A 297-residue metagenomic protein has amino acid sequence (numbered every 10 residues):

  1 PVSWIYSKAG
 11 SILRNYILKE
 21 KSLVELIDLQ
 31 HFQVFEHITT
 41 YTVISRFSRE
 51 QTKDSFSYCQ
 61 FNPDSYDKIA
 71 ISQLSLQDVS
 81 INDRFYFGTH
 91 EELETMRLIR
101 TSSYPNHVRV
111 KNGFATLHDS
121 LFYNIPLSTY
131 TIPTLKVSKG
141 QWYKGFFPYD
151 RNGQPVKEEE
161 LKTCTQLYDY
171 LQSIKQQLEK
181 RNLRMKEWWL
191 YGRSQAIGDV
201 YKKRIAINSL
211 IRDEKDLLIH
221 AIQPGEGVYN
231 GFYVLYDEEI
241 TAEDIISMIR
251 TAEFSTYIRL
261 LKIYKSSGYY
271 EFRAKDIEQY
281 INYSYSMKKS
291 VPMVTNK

Functional and structural regions predicted by a protein language model:
P1-H31, I44-S45: Conserved Class I SAM-dependent methyltransferase catalytic core
S3-S7, F32, K157-L161, L235: Short, charged/polar micro-motifs that form catalytic or ligand-binding hotspots
W4-K8, V34, K53-S55, D216: Short catalytic/ligand-binding loop motif for oxyanion handling, primarily in non-cytosolic enzymes, centered on
E20, I38-T42, G227-Y229: Short, solvent-exposed loop/turn segments at the edges of secondary structure
F32-I38: AMP-binding (ANL) adenylation modules
E36, V43-A206, R212-D213, M248 (+2 more regions): C-terminal substrate-recognition regions of SAM-dependent nucleic acid methyltransferases
E214-S247: A short beta-sheet element
